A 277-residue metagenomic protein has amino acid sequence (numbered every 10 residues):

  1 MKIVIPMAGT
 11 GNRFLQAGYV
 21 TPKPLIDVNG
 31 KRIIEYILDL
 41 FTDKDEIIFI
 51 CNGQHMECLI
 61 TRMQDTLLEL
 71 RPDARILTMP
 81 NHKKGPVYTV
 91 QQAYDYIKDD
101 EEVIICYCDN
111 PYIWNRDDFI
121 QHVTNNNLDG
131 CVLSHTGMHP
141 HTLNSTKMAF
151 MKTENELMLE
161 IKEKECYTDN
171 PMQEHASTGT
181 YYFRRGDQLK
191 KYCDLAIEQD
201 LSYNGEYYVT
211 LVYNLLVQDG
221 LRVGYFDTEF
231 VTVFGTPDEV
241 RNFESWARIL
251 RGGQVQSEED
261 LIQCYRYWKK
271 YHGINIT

Functional and structural regions predicted by a protein language model:
K2-I5, R13-L15, I26-D27, K31-I105 (+2 more regions): Conserved N-terminal catalytic core of the sugar/cofactor nucleotidyltransferase
I3, E174-T277: Conserved alpha/beta core of the MobA/IspD/sugar-nucleotide pyrophosphorylase nucleotidyltransferase superfamily
Y19-P24: Short alpha-helical oligomerization interface
L25, F150-T153, Y225: A structural signal for short hydrophobic beta-strand segments in well-ordered beta-sheet cores
I50-N52, L77-P80, L133-H135, K164 (+1 more regions): Conserved beta-strand termini and adjacent loop/short-helix elements that scaffold enzyme active sites in alpha/beta
N81-P86, M138-P140, V231-F234: A short acidic, often aromatic-flanked loop/helix-cap motif at beta-alpha or helix-coil junctions that lines enzyme
Y107-P111: The conserved acidic donor/metal-binding loop of glycosyltransferases
I113-A196: Conserved core of the sugar-phosphate nucleotidyltransferase
